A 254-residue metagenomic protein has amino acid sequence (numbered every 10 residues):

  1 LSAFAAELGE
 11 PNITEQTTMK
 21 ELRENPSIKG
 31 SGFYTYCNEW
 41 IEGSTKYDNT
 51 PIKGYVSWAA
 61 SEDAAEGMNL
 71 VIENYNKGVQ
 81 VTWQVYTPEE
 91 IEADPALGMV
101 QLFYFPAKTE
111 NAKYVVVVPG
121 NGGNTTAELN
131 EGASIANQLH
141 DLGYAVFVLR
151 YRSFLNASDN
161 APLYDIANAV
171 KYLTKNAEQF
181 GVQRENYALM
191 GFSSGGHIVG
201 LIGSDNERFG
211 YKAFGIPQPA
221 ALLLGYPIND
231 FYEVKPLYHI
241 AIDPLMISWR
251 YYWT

Functional and structural regions predicted by a protein language model:
L1-T14, M19: Gram-positive cell-envelope targeting signals
L22, P26-E110, S158-D159, L163: N-terminal cap/lid segment of alpha/beta-hydrolase-fold proteins
A112-N121: Short beta-strand element of the alpha/beta-hydrolase
Y114, H140-R150, A188, A221: A fold-wide structural signal in alpha/beta-hydrolase
N121, R150-F154, I228: Short beta-to-alpha linker loops that shape the active-site pocket of alpha/beta-hydrolase fold enzymes
A127-S134, L149-R184: Catalytic nucleophile-loop/oxyanion-hole region of alpha/beta-hydrolase and closely related hydrolase-like folds
N168-I240: Primarily recognizes the serine-hydrolase "nucleophile elbow" in alpha/beta-hydrolase and SGNH/GDSL folds
I247-T254: Serine-hydrolase catalytic core
